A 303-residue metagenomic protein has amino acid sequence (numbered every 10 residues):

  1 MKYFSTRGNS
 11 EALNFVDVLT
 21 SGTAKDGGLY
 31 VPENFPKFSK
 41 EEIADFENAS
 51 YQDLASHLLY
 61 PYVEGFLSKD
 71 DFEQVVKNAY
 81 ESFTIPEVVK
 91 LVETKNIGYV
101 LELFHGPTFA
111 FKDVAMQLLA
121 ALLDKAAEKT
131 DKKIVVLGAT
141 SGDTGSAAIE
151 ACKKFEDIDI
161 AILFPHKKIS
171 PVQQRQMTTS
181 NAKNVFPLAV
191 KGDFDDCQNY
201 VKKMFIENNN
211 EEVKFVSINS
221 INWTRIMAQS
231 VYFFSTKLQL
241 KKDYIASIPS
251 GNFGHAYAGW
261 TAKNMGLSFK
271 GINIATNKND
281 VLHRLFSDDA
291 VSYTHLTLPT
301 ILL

Functional and structural regions predicted by a protein language model:
M1-D26: Charged, compositionally biased N-terminal leader segments and the immediate start of the first structured element
T23-A24, H166-K167, K191-F194, S250-G254 (+1 more regions): Glycine-rich beta-alpha junction loops
L29-F109, N181-N210: Small-residue-rich anion-binding loops in enzyme active sites
Y99-A151: Well-ordered mid-protein domain cores that form the structural environment of catalytic cofactors
A139-I149, K154, Y257, K270-T276 (+1 more regions): Active-site histidine-anchored catalytic micro-motif
S146-L188, V281-S292: Active-site-proximal loop->helix
N199-K203, E211-K263, L267: Domain-scale recognition of functional cores that engage charged ligands
T294-T300: Conserved small/polar residues in nucleotide/adenosyl-binding loops
